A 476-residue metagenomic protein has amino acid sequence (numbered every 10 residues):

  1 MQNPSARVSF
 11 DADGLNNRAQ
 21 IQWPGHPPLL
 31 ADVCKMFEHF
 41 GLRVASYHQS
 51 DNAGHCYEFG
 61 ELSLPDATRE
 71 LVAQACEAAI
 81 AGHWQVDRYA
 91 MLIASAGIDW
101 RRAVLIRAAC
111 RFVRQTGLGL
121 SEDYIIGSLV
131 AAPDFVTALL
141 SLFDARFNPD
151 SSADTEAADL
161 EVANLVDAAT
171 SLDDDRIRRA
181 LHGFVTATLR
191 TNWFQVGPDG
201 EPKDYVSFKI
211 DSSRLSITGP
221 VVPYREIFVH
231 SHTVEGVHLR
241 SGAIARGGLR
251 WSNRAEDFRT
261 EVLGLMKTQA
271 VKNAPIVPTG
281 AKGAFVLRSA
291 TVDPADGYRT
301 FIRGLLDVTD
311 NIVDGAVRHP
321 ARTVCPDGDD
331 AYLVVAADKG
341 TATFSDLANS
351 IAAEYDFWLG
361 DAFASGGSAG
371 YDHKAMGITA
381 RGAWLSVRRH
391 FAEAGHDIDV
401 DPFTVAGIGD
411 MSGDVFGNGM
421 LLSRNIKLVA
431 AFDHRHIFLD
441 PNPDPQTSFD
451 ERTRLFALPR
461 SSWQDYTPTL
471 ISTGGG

Functional and structural regions predicted by a protein language model:
M1-L42, S46-T233, A245-S252, D293 (+2 more regions): Non-catalytic interaction/regulatory segments
Q2-S9, G41-R43, T268-V271, N311-R322: Short amphipathic beta-strand starts and helix->beta connectors
M36-H48, T68-A75, G219-M266, S289-G304 (+2 more regions): Extended active-site and interfacial segments that coordinate phosphate-rich ligands in large catalytic machineries
S63-D66, S95-A96, I126-V130, D211 (+10 more regions): Beta-strand-enriched accessory nucleic-acid recognition/scaffold domains that flank the catalytic cores of large
V86-A90, A255-T260, G328-D329, L385 (+1 more regions): Short linear interaction motifs
I98-A108, F112-V113, W193-E226, A270-L287 (+3 more regions): Conserved phosphate/anionic-ligand binding catalytic regions in large, soluble enzymes, centered on
A153-D167, F285-R288, D310, G370 (+3 more regions): Long, K/E/R/D-enriched contiguous segments that form extended
P294-R299, L306-G328, T341-G476: Non-transmembrane, aqueous-exposed alpha-helical and coiled segments at domain scale
